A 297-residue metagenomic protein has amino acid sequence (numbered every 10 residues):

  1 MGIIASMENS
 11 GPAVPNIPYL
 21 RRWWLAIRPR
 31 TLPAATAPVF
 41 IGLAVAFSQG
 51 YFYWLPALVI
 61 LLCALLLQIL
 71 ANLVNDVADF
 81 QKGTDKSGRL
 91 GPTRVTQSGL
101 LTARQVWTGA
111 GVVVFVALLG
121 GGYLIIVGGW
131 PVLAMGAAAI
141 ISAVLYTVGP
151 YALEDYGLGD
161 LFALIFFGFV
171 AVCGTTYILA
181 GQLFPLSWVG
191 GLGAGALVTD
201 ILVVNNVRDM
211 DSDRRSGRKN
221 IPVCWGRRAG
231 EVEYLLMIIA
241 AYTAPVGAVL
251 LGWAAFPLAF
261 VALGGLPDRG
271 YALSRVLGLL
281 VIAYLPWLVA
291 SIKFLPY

Functional and structural regions predicted by a protein language model:
G2-L55, V59, P150-E154, G159: Topogenic membrane-insertion module of multi-pass membrane proteins
N16, P92-L183: Intramembrane alpha-helical segments
P38-G42, L161-T176, A194, V223-R227 (+1 more regions): Small-residue-rich segments of transmembrane alpha-helices in multi-pass membrane proteins, especially helix faces
V39-F40, Q49-V77, L133-V144, P185-V204: Membrane-embedded alpha-helical segments that form the functional core of polytopic membrane enzymes, especially those
L66-L90, T199-P222: Acidic (Asp/Glu-rich) catalytic motifs at the cytosolic membrane interface
S87-W130, R218-W253, R275-L277: Multi-pass membrane catalytic core of lipid/isoprenoid biosynthesis enzymes
A163-M210, R214-S216, R228-V232: Functional transmembrane core segments of multi-pass inner-membrane proteins
L250-Y297: Extended hydrophobic alpha-helices typical of membrane-associated regions
